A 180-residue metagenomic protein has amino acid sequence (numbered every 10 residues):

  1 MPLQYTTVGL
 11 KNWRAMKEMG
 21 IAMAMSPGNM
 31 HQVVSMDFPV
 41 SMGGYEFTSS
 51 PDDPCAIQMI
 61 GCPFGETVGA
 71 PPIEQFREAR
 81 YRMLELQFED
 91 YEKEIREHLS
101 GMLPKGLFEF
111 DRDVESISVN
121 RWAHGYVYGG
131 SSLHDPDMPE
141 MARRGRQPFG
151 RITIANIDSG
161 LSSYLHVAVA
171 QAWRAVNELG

Functional and structural regions predicted by a protein language model:
M1-V8: Catalytic or ion-translocation cores adjacent to nucleophile or general acid/base/metal-coordination motifs in diverse
G9-K11, A15-G180: Conserved flavin/dinucleotide-binding core of flavoenzymes
